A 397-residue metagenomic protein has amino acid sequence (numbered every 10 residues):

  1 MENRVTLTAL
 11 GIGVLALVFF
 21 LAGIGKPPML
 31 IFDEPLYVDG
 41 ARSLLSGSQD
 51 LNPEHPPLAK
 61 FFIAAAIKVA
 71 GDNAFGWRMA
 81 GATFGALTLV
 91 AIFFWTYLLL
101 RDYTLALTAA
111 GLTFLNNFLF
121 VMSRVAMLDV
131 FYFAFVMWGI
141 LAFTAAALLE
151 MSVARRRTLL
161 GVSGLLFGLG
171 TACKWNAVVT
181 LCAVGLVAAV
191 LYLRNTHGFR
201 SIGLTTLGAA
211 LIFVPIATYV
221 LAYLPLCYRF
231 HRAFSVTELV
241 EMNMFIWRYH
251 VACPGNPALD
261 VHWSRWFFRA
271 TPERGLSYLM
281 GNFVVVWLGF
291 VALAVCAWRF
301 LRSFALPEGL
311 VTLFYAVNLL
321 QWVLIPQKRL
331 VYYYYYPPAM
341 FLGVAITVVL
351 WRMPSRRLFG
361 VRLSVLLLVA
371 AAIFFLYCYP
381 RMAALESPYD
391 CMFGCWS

Functional and structural regions predicted by a protein language model:
I12-A16, A109-F114, V121, L141 (+2 more regions): Short helix- or helix-capping micro-motifs that position conserved polar/aromatic residues at function-defining sites
V14, F75, M79-L100, W138-A142 (+1 more regions): Transmembrane-helix motifs of polytopic, lipid-linked glycan transferases
I31-F32, G81, F118-Y132, W175-N176: Short acidic/glycine- and proline-prone juxtamembrane loop motifs at membrane-interface regions of multi-pass membrane
L45, A91, F131-M151, L166-F167 (+1 more regions): Specific aromatic-rich, kink-prone transmembrane helix
L100, G139-L160, G170, A189-T196: Membrane-interface transmembrane helices that cradle and orient dolichyl/undecaprenyl
A142, A147-L148, T180-I216: Perimembrane helix-loop-helix junctions
L186, L193, T206-L211, P215 (+5 more regions): Transmembrane helical bundles and short interhelical boundary loops of multi-pass, membrane-embedded
T271-A305: Hydrophobic, aromatic-rich transmembrane alpha-helices and their immediate juxtamembrane boundary segments
